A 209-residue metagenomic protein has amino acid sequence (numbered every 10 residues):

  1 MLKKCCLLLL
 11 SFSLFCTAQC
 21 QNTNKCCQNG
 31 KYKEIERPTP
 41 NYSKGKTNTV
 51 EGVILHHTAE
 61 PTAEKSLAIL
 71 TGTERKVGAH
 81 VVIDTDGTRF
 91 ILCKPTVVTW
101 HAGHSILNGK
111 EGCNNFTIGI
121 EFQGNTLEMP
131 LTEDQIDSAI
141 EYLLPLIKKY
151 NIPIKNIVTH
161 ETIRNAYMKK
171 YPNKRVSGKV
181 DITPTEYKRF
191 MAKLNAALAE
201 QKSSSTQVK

Functional and structural regions predicted by a protein language model:
M1-K4: Positively charged n-region of N-terminal signal peptides that target proteins for export
C6-F15: Bacterial N-terminal signal peptides
S13-L14, S66, K170: Alpha-helical transmembrane segments and their juxtamembrane interfaces
C16-C20: Disordered regulatory segments flanking catalytic cores
Q21-Y32, N125-K209: Basic/polar, cationic surfaces and motifs that engage anionic cell-wall and phosphate/carboxylate ligands
N22-P153: Active-site-adjacent loop/helix surface patches within enzyme catalytic domains that shape the substrate-binding cleft
